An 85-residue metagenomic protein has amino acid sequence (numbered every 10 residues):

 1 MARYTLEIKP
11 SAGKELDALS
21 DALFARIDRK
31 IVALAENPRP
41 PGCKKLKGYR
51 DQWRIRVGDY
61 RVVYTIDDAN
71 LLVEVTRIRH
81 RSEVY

Functional and structural regions predicted by a protein language model:
M1-A25, P40, R56-V57, T65-Y85: Enriched for short, Lys/Arg-rich terminal
R29-I55: A short, surface-exposed loop/turn module that caps and links secondary-structure elements
